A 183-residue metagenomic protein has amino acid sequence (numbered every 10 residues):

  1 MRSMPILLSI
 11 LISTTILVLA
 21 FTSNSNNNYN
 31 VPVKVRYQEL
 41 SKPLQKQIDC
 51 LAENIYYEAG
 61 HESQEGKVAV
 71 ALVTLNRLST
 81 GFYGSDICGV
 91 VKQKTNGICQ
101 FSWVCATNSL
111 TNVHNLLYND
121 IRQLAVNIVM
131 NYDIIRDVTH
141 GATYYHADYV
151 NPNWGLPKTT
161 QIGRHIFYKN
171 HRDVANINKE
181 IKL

Functional and structural regions predicted by a protein language model:
M1-R2: Membrane-penetrating hydrophobic segments
P5-S23: Hydrophobic membrane-insertion alpha-helices, especially the h-region of bacterial N-terminal signal peptides
V18-L183: Bacterial extracytoplasmic/cell-wall-associated proteins, especially those involved in peptidoglycan
